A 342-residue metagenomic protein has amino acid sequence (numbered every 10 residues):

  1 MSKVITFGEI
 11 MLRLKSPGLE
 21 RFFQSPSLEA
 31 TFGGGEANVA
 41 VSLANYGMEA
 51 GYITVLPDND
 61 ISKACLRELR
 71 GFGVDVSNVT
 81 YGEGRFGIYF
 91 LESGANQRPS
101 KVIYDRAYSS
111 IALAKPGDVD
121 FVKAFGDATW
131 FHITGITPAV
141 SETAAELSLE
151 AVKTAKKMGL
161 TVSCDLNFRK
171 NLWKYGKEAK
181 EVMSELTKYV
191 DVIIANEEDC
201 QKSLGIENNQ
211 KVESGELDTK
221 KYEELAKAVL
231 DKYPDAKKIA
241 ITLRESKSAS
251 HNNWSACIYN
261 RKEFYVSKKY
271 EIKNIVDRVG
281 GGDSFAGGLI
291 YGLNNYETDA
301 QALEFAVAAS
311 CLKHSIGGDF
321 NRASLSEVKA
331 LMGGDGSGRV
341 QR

Functional and structural regions predicted by a protein language model:
M1-R21: Positively charged, low-complexity intrinsically disordered leader regions
R21-V39: Short catalytic helix/loop segments, enriched in acidic residues and glycine and frequently bearing histidine
T31, N38-E49, G292-N295: Alpha-helix C-terminal capping segments
E49-I136, V328-R342: Conserved N-terminal subdomain of the carbohydrate kinase-like
A50, V76, V162-S163, I194: Hydrophobic beta-strand scaffold residues
K156-T161, Y233-K237: A short helix->loop->beta-strand "cap" motif at the edges of active sites that frequently abuts
L172-K262: Conserved phosphate/ATP/ADP-binding segment of small-molecule kinases
Y265-D335: Conserved post-catalytic alpha-helical subdomain immediately downstream of the catalytic base and nucleotide-binding
